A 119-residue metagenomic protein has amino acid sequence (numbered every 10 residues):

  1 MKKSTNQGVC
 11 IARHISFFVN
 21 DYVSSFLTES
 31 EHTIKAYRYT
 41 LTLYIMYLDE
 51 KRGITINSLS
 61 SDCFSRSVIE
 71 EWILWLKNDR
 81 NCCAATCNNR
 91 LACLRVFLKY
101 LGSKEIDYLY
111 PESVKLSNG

Functional and structural regions predicted by a protein language model:
K2-A12: Acidic, low-complexity proline/glycine-rich segments
K2-S4, F17-H32, R38, T42-G119: N-terminal core-binding DNA-recognition domain of tyrosine recombinases/integrases
